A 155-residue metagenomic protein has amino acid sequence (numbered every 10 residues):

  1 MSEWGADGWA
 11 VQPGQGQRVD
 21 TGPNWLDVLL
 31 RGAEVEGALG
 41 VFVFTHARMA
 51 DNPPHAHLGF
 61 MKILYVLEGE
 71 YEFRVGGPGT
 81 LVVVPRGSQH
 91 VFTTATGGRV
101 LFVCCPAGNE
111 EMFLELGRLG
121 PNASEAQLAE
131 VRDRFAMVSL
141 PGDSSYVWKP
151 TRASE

Functional and structural regions predicted by a protein language model:
M1-G40, E125, A129-E155: A short, N-terminal "cap"/entry segment at the start of jelly-roll beta-barrel domains of the cupin/DSBH fold
A10-Q12, E34, V75-H90: Short acidic-glycine-tyrosine-enriched beta hairpin
D27-V28, G40-H57: Conserved short histidine dyad/triad with adjacent acidic residue
R31, D51-L58, V75, T93-T94: Short histidine-centered beta-strand/loop micro-motifs that create catalytic or ligand/metal-coordination sites
E34-G37, H46-A50, E70-E72, P106-N109: Short, charged/polar surface micro-motifs in flexible loops or helix N-caps
V35, R86-E111: Ligand-binding loop in jelly-roll beta-barrel domains
A56-T80, S88: A short beta-strand-loop-beta hairpin characteristic of the jelly-roll/cupin
R99, N109-A126: A hydrophobic, small-residue-rich beta->alpha segment in the mid-to-C-terminal subdomain of diverse proteins
